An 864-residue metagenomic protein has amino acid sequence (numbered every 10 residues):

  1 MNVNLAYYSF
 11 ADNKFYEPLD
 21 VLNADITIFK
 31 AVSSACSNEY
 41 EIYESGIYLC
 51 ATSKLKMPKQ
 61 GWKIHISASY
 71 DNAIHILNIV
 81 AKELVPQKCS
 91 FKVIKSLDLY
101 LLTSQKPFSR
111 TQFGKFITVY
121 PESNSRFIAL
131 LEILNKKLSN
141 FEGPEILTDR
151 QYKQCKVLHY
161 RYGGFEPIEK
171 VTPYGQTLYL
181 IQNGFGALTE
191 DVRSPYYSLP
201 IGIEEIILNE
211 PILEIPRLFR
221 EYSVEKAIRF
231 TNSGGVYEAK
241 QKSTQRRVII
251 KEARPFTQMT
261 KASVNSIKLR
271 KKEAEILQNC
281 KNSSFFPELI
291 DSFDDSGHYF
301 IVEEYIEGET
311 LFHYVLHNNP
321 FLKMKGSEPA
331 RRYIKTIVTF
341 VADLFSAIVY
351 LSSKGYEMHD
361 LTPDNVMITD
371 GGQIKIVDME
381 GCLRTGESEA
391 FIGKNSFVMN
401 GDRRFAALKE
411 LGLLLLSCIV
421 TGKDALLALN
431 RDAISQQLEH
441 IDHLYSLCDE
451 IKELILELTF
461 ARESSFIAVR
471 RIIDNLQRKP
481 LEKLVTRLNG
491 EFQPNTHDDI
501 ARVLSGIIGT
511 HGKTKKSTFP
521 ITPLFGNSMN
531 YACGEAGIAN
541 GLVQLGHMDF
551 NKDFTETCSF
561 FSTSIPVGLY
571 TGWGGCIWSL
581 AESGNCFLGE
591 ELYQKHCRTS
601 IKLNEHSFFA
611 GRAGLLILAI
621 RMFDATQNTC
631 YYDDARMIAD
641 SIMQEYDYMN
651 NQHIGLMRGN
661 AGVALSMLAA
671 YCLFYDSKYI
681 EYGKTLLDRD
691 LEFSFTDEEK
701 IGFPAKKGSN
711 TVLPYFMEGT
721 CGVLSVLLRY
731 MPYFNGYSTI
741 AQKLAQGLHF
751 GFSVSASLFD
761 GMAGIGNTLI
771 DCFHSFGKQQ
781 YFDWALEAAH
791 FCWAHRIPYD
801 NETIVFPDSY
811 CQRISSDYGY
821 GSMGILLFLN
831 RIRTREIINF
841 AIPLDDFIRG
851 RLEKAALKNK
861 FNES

Functional and structural regions predicted by a protein language model:
V3-D20, P173-K226: Juxta-kinase regulatory segment immediately upstream of eukaryotic protein kinase catalytic domains
Q60-Y70, E225-A227, N232-K271: ATP-binding glycine-rich loop module of kinase domains
F141, K479-S517, R729, D771-S775 (+3 more regions): Terminal, non-catalytic domain-edge segments
E275-F285: Structural motif at the C-terminus of the N-lobe alphaC helix and the adjacent alphaC-beta4 loop of the Hanks-type
E288-Y299: Short beta-strand micro-motifs within the conserved protein kinase catalytic domain, predominantly in the N-lobe
F340-V341: Activation segment signature within eukaryotic-like protein kinase domains
I348-I368: Catalytic-loop of the protein kinase fold
G381-D442: C-lobe/activation-segment region of protein kinase-like
